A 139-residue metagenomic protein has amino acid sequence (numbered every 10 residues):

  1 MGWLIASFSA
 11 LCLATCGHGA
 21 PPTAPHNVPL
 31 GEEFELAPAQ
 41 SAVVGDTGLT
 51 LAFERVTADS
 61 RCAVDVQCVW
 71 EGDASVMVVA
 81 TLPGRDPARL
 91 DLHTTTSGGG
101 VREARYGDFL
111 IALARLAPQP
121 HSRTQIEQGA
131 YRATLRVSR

Functional and structural regions predicted by a protein language model:
M1-I5: Bacterial N-terminal signal peptides that target proteins for export
C12-T15: C-terminal motif of bacterial Sec signal peptides marking the signal peptidase cleavage site
G17-G19: Bacterial signal peptide processing site
A24-W70: N-terminal secretory signal peptides
E32, T47-L49, G72-V76, A88 (+2 more regions): Envelope-exposed proteins and targeting segments
T50-L51, T57-T95: Mature extracytoplasmic domains of secretory-pathway proteins
L92-A112: Short Fe-S-cluster ligation motifs
F109-R139: C-terminal partner/receptor-binding element of secreted or periplasmic proteins
